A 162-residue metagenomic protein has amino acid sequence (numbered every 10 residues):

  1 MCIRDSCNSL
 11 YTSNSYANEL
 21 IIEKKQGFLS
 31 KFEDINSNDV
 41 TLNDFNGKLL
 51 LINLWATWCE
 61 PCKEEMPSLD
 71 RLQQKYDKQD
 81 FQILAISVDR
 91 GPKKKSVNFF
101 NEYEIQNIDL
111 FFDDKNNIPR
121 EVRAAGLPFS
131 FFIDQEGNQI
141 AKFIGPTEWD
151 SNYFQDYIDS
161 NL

Functional and structural regions predicted by a protein language model:
M1-I3: Short, small-residue-biased leader/transition segments that mark boundaries at the very start of proteins
L10-N43: N-terminal "domain-start" segment that seeds a small globular fold
V40, F45-K48, K78, I105-N107 (+1 more regions): Active-site acidic short loop of glycosyltransferases
T41-K63: Short active-site neighborhood of thiol/selenol oxidoreductases, capturing the structured segment around
E64-Y103, D114-R120: Structural microenvironment flanking redox-active thiols in thiol-disulfide oxidoreductases
E102-Q106, D113-D159: Thiol/disulfide oxidoreductase modules built on the thioredoxin-like
